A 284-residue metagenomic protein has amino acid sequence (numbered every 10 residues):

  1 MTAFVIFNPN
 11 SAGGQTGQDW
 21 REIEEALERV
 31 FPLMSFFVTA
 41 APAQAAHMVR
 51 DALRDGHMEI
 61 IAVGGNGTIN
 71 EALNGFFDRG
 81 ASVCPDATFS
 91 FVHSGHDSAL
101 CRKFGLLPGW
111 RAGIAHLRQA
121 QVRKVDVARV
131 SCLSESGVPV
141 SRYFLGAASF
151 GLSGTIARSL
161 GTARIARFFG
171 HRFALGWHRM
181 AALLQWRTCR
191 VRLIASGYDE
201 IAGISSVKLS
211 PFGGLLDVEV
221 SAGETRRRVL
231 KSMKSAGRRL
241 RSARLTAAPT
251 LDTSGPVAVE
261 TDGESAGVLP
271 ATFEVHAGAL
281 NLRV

Functional and structural regions predicted by a protein language model:
M1-V63, N70, N74, R111 (+1 more regions): ATP/NTP phosphate-donor binding region
I6-N8, A62-G64, F91-H93, G146-A147: Short beta-strand segments
N8, N66, A128, I156 (+3 more regions): A residue-level signal for conserved active-site and pocket-lining positions in enzyme catalytic cores
W20-E22, L53, F77-D78, G161-T162 (+1 more regions): Short, solvent-exposed amphipathic alpha-helical segments in soluble enzyme and RNA/protein-processing domains
T39, F77-V207, F212: Catalytic core of DAGKc-family lipid kinases
T68-N70, A99: Short, active-site-adjacent cap segments at secondary-structure transitions
F212-V284: ATP/nucleoside-binding phosphotransfer catalytic cores, i.e., glycine-rich phosphate-binding loops
